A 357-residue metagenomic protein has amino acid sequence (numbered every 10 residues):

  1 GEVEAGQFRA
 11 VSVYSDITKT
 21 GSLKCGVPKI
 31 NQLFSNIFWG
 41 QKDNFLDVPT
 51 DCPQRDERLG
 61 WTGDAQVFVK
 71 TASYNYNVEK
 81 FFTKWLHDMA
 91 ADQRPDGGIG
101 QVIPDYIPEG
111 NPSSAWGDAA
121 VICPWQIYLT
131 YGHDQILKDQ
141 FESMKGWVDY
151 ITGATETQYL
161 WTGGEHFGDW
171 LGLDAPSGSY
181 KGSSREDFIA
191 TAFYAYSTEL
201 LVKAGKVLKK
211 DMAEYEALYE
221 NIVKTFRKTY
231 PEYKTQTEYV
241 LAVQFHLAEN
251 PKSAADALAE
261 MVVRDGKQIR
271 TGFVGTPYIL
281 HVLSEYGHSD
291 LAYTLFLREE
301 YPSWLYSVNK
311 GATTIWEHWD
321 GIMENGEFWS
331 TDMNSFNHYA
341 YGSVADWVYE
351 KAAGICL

Functional and structural regions predicted by a protein language model:
G1-S35: Extended acidic/polar, glycine-enriched regions that form or flank non-catalytic beta-rich accessory modules
A10, F38-Q41, D51-R55, G117 (+2 more regions): N-proximal short alpha-helices
S15-T20, F38-K42, V202, F226: Charged, low-complexity, helix-prone segments enriched in Lys/Glu/Asp/Gln
L23-T83, M89: Structured secondary-structure scaffolds
G60-L357: Active-site core of glycosidic bond-cleaving carbohydrate-active enzymes
